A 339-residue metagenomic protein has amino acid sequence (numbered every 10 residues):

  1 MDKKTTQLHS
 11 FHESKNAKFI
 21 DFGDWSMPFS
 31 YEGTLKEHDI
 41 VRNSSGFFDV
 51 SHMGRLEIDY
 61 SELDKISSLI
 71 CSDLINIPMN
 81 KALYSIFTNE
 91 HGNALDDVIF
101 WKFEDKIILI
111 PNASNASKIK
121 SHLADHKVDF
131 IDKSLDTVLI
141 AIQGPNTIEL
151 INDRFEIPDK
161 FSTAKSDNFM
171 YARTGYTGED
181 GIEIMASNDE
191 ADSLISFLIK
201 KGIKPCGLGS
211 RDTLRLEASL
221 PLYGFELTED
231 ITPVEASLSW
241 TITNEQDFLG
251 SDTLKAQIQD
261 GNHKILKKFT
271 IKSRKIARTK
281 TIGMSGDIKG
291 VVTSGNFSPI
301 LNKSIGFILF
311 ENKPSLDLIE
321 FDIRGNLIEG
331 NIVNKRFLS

Functional and structural regions predicted by a protein language model:
M1-F87, N93, L208-G209: Acidic, proline/glycine-enriched N-terminal capping motif
M1-G23, F29, L35, F100-S339: Conserved, structured C-terminal
D96-D97: Catalytic micro-motifs at enzyme active sites that drive phosphoryl/nucleotidyl and oxygen chemistry
